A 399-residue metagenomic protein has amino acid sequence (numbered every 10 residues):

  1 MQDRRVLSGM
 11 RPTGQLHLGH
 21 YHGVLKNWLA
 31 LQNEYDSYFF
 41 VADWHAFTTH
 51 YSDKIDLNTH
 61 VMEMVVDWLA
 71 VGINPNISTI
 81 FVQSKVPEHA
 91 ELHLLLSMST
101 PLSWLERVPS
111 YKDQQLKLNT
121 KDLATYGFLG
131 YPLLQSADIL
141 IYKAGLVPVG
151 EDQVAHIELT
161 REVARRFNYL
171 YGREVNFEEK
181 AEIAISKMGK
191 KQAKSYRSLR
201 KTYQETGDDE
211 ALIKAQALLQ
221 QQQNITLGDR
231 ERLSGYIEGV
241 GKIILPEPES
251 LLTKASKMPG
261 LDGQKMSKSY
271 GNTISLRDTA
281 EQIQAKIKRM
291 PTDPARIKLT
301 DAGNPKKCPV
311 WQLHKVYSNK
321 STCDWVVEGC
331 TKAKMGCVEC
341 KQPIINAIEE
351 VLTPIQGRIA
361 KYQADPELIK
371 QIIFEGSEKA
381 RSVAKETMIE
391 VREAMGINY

Functional and structural regions predicted by a protein language model:
Q2-L7, P12-A137, E158, E162-A164 (+3 more regions): N-terminal Rossmann-like or analogous alpha/beta NTP/dinucleotide-binding catalytic cores that position adenine
L18, A155, R161-Y399: Conserved nucleotide- and phosphate/pyrophosphate-binding catalytic cores in adenylate/nucleotidyl-handling enzymes
L57, Y126, V149, Q153 (+1 more regions): Aromatic-acidic/polar surface patches that form glycan- and anion
S78-I80, K143, P248-S250: A short coil-to-beta-strand element that immediately follows conserved catalytic motifs
V82, G150, R277: Active-site-adjacent beta-strand anchor residues
Q115-K121, K143-V154, N272-I274: Flexible, glycine/proline-enriched loop segments at strand-loop-helix junctions that form or flank small-ligand binding
